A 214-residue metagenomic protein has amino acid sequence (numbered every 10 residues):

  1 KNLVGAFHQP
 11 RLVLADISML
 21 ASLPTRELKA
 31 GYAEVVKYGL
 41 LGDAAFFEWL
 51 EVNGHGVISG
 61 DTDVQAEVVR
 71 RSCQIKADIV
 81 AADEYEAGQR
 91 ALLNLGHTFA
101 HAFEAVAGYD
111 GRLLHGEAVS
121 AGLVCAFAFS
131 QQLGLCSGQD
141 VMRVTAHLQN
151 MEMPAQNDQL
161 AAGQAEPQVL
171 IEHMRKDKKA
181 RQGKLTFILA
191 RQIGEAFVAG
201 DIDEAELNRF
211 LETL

Functional and structural regions predicted by a protein language model:
K1-G56: A glycine/threonine-rich phosphate-anchoring loop and its flanking beta-alpha core in nucleotide/phosphate-binding
V4-H8, E84-Y85, A180-R181: Solvent-exposed alpha-helices and their adjacent loops that cap or buttress functional pockets in soluble metabolic
F7, L14-A15, N94, I188-A190: Short beta-strand segments
A21, S59, G88, R209 (+1 more regions): Double-stranded RNA-binding/processing signature
T25, K29-Y32, D43-F47, T62-A66 (+3 more regions): Alpha-helix initiation and N-capping motif
A33, L135-L214: C-terminal charged capping/lid subdomain of soluble metabolic enzymes
E48-Q168: Active-site segments that bind and position negatively charged phosphate/pyrophosphate groups
